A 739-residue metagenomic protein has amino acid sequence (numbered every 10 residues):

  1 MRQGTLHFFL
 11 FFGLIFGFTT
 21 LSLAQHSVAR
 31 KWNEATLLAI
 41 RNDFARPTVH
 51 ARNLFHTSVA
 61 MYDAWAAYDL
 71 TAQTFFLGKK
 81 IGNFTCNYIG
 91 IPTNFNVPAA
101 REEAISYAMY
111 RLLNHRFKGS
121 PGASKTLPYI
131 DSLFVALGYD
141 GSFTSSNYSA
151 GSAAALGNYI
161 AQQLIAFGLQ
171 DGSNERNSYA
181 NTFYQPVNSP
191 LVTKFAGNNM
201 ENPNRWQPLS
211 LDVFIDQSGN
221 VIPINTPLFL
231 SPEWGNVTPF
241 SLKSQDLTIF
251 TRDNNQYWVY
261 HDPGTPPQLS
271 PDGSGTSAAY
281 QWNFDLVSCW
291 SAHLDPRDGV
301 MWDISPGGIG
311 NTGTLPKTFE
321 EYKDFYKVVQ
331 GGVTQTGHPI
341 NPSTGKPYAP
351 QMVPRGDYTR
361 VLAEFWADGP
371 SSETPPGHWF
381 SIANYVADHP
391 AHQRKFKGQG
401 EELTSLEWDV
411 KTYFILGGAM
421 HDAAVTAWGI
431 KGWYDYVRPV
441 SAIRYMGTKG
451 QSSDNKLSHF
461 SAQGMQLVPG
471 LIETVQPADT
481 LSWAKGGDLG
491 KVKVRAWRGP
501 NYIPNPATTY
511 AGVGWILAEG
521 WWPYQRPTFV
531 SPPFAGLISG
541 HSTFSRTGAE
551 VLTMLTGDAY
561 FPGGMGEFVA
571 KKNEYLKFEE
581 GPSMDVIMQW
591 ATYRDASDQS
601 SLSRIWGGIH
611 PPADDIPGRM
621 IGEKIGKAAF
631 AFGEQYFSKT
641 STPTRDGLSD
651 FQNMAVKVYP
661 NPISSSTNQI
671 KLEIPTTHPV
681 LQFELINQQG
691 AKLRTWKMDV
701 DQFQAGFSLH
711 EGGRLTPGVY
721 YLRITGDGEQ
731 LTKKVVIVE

Functional and structural regions predicted by a protein language model:
M1-G4, F8, F240, I340 (+4 more regions): Generic low-complexity segments that are intrinsically disordered, proline-rich and/or Lys/Arg-biased
M1-S27: Bacterial Sec-dependent N-terminal signal peptides
Q3, F8, N53, S542 (+2 more regions): Hydrophobic alpha-helical segments, especially transmembrane helices and their immediate juxtamembrane helical caps
Q3, L14-F16, Q463, F568-A570 (+5 more regions): Short, intrinsically disordered/low-complexity patches at protein termini and at juxtamembrane boundaries
L10, I15-G17, A150, P376 (+2 more regions): Generic alpha-helix initiation/capping and coil-helix boundary signal
I15-T20, S649-Y659, S664-E739: C-terminal outer-membrane/trafficking sorting elements
Q25-R645: Acidic/polar surface patches and capping/hinge elements
